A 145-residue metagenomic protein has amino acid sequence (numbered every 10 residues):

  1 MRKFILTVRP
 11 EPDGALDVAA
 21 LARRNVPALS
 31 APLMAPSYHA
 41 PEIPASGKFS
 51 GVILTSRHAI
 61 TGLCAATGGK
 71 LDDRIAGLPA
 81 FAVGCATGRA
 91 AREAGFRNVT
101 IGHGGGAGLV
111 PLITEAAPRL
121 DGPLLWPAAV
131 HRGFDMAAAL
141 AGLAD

Functional and structural regions predicted by a protein language model:
M1-D145: Signature of uroporphyrinogen-III synthase
